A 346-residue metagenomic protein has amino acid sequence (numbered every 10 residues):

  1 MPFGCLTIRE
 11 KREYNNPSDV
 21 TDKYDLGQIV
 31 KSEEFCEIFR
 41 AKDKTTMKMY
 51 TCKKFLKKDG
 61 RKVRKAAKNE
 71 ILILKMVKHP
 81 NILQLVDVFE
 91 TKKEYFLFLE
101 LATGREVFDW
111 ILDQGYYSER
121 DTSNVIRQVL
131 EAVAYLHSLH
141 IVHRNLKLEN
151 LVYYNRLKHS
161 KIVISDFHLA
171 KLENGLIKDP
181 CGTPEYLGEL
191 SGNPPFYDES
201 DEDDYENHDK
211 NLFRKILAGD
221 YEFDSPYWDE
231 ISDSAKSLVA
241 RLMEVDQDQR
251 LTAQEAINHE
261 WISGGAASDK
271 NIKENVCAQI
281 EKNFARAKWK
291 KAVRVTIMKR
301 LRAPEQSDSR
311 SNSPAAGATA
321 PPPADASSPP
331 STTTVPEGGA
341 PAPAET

Functional and structural regions predicted by a protein language model:
L26-E34, I38: Protein kinase glycine-rich loop
M49, K54-K78: Conserved N-lobe beta3->alphaC-helix segment of eukaryotic protein kinase catalytic domains
V88: Activation-segment/catalytic-loop signature of the eukaryotic protein kinase fold
K93-E106, W110: Conserved short submotifs of the Hanks-type protein kinase catalytic core that shape the nucleotide-binding pocket
V125-I126: Activation segment signature within eukaryotic-like protein kinase domains
V129-I141: Protein kinase catalytic-loop region centered on the HRD/HxD motif
Q249-R286: Regulatory extensions flanking the kinase catalytic core
